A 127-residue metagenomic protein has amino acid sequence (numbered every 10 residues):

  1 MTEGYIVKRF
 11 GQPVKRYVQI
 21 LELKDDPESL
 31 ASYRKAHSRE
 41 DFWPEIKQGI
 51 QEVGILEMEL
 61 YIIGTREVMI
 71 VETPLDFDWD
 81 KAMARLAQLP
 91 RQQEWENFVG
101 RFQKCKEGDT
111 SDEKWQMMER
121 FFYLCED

Functional and structural regions predicted by a protein language model:
M1-P13: Acidic, low-complexity proline/glycine-rich segments
R16-L23: Active-site-flanking beta-strand signature of metal-NTP-handling nucleotidyl enzymes and homologous cyclase-like
D26-P27, E67, P74-W79: Short, charged/polar surface micro-motifs in flexible loops or helix N-caps
S29-G54: Short amphipathic alpha-helical segments
V53, T73-K114: An amphipathic, aromatic/His-enriched active-site/gating alpha helix that lines ligand/cofactor pockets
M58-I63: Short beta-strand
K114-F122: Eukaryote-biased recognition of C-terminal alpha-helical segments
